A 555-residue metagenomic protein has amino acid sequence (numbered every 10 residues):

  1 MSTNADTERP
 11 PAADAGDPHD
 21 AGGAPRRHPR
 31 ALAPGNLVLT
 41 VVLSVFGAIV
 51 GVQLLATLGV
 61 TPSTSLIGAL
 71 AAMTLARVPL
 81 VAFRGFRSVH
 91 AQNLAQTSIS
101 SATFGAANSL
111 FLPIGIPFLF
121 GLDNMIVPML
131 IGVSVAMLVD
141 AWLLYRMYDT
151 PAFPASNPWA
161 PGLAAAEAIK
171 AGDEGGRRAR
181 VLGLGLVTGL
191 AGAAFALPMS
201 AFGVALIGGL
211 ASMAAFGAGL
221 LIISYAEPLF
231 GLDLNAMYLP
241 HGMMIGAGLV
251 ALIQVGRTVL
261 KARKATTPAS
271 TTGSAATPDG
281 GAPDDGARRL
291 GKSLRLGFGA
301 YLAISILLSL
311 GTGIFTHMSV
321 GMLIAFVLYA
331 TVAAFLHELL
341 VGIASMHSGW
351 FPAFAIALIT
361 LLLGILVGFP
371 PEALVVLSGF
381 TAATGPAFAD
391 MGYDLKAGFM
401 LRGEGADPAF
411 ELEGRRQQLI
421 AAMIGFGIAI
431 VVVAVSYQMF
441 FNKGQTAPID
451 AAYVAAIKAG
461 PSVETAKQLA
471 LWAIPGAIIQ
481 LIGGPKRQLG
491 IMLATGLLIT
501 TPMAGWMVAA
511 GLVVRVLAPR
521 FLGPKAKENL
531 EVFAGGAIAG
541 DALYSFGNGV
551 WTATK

Functional and structural regions predicted by a protein language model:
M1-K555: Alpha-helical multipass membrane-protein architecture
